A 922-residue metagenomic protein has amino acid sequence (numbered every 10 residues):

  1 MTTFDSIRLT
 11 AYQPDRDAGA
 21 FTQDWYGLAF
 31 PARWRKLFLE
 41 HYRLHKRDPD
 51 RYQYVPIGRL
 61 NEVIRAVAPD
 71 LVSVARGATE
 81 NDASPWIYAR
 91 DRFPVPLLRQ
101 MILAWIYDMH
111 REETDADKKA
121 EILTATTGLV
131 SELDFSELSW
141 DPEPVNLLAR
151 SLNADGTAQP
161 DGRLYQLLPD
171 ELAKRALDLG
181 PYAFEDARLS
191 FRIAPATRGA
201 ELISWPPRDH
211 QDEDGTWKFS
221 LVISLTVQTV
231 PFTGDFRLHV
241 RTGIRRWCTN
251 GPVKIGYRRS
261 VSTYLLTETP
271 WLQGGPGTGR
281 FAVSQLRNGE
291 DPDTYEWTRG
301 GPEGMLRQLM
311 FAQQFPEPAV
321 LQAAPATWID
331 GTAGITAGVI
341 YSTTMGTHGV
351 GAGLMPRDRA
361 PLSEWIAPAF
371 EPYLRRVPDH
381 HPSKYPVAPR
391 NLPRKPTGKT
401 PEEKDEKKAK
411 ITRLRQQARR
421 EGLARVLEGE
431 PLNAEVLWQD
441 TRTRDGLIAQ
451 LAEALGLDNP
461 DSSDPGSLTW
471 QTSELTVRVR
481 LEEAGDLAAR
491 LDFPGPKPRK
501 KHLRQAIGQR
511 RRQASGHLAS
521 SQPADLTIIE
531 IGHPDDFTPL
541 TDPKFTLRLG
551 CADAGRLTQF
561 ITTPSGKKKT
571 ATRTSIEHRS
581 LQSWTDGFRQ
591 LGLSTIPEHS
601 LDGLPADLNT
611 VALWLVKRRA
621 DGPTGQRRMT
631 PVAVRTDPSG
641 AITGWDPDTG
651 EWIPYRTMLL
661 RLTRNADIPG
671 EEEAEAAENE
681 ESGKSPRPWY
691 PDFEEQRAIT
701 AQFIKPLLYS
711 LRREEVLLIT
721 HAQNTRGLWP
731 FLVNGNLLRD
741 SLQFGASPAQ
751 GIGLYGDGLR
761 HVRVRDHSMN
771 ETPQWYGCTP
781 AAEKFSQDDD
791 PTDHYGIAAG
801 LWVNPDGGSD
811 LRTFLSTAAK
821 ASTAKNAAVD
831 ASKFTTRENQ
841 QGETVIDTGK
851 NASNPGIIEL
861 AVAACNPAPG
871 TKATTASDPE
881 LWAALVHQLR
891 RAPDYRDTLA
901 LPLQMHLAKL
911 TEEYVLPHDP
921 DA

Functional and structural regions predicted by a protein language model:
T2-T278, D440, P460-A922: Long, contiguous domain-sized segments
P276-F281, R287-K544: Long, charge-dense tracts
